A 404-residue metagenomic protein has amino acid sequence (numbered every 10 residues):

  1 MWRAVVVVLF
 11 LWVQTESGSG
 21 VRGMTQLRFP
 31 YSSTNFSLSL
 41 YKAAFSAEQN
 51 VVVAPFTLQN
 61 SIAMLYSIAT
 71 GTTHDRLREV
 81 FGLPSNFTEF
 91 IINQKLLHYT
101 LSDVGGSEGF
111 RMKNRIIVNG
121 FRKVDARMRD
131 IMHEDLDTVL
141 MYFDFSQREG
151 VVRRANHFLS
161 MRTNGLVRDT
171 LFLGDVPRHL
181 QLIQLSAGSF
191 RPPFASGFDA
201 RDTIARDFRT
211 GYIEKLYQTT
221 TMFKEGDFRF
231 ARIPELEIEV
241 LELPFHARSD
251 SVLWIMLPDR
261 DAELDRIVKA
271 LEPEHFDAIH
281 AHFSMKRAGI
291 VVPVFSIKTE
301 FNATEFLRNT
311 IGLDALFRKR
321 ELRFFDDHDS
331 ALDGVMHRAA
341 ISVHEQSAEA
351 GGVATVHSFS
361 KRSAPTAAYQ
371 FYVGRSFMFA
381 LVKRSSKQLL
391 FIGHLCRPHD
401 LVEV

Functional and structural regions predicted by a protein language model:
W2-F145: Detector for small/aliphatic-rich hydrophobic stretches
E48, F87-R266, A281-A364: Non-catalytic, conformational "gating/processing" segments within enzyme and secreted inhibitor domains
N60-A63, L253-I255, A380, F391: Structural recognition of the beta-strand scaffold that forms the well-ordered cores of secreted hydrolase catalytic
T73-L77, E263-D265, T299-F301, Q388-I392 (+1 more regions): Extracytoplasmic/secreted cell-surface and envelope-processing proteins
E272: Catalytic and substrate-binding regions of extracellular carbohydrate-active enzymes, especially polysaccharide lyases
D277: Extracellular glycan-recognition regions
A339, E345-V404: C-terminal soluble interaction/assembly domains
